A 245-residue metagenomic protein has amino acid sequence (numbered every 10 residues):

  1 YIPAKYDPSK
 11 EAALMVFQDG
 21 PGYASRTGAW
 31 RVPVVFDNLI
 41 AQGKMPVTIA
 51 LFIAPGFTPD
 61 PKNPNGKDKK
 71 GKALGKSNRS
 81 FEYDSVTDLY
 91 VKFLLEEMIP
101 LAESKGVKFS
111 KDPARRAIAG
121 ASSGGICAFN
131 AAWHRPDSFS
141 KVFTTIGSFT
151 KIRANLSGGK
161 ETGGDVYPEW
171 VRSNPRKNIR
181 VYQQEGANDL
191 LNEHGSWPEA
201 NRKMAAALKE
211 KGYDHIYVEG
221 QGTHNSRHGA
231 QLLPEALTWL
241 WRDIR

Functional and structural regions predicted by a protein language model:
Y1-R245: Non-catalytic cap/lid and distal C-terminal segments of serine-dependent acyl enzymes
